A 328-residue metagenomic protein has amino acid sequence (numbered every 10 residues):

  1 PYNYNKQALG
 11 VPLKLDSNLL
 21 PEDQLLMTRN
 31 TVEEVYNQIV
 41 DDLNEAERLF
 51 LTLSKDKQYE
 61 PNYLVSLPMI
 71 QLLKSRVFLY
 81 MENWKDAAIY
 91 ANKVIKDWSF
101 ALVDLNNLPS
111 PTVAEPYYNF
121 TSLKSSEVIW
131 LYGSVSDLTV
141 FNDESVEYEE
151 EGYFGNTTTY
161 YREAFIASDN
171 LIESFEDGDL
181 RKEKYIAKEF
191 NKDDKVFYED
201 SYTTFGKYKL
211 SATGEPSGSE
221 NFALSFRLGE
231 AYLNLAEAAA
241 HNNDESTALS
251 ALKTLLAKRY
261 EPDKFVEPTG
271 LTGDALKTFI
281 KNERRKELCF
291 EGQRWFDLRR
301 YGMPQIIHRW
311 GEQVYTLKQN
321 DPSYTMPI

Functional and structural regions predicted by a protein language model:
P1-E147, T158, D169-I328: Acidic/polar-rich alpha-helix caps and helix-coil junctions
E151-S168: Short, cationic low-complexity segments
